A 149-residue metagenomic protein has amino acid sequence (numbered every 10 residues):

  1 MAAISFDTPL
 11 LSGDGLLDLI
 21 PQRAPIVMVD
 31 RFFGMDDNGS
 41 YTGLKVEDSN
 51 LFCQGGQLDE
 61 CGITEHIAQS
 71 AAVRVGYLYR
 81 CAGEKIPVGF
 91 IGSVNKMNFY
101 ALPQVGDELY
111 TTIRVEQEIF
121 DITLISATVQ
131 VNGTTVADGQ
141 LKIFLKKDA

Functional and structural regions predicted by a protein language model:
A2-F6, Y41, V73, Q104-D107 (+1 more regions): HotDog/MaoC-like acyl-thioester-processing domains
T8-L10, V73-Y110: Hydrophobic beta-strand-centered segment that forms part of the acyl-chain substrate-binding groove
G13-R23: Short aromatic-glycine motifs in intrinsically disordered, low-complexity regions
A24-D59: Catalytic strand-loop segment that frames the active site of acyl-thioester-processing enzymes
I26-M28, L109, T123: Hydrophobic core residues within well-ordered beta-strands of beta-rich domains
V29-D30, V94, L124, D138: Hydrophobic residues on conserved beta-strands that form the core of alpha/beta folds
D30-F33, N95, Y100, R114-E116: Conserved positions in beta-strands of structured domains
K45-Y79: A conserved, well-ordered hydrophobic junction motif at loop->secondary-structure transitions
